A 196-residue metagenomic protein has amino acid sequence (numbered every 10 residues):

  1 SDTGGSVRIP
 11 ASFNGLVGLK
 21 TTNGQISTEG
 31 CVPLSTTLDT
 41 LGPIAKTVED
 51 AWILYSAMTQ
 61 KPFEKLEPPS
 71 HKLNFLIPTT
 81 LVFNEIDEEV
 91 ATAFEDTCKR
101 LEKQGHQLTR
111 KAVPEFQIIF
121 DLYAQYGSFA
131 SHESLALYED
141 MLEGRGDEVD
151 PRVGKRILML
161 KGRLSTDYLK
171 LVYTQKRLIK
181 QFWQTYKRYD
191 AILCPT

Functional and structural regions predicted by a protein language model:
S1-T3, T79, P195-T196: Short secondary-structure boundary segments
S1-Y55: Short glycine/serine-rich loop segments
S12-G15, L122-F129: Short low-complexity, flexible loop/linker segments enriched in glycine and/or proline with clustered acidic
T21-G24, P43-D50, S56-E64, K99-Q107 (+4 more regions): Generic secondary-structure signature for well-ordered alpha-helical cores
L38, A57-A124, G162: Gly/Ser-rich, acidic/histidine-flanked active-site/gating loops
W52, M58, R152, R163-T196: Glycine-rich, small-residue loops and helix-cap segments that act as flexible hinges at active-site edges
K72-N74, S128-I179: Short helix-loop capping/hinge segments that flank enzyme active sites or metal/cofactor-binding pockets
E89-A112, Y138-G144, Y168-Y189: Acyltransferase
